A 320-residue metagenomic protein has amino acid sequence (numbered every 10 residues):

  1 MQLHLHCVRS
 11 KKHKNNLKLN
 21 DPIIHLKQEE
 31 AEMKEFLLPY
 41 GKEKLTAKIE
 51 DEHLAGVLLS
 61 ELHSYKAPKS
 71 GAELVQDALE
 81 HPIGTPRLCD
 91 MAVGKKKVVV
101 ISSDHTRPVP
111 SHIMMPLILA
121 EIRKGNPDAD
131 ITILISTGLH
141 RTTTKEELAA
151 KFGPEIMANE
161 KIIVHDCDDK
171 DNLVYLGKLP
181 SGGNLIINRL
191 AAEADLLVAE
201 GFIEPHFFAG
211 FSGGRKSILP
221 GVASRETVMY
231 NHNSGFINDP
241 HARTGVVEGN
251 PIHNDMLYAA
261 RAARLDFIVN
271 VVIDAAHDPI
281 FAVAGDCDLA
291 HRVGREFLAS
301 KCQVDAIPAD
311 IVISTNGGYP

Functional and structural regions predicted by a protein language model:
L5-V8, K14, D21: Short hydrophobic alpha-helical segments enriched in small aliphatic residues
M33-D77: N-terminal amphipathic/basic leader segments beginning at the initiator methionine
I83-V99, K124-D128, Q303-I311: Glycine-rich phosphate/diphosphate-binding loops that line cofactor/substrate pockets in enzymes
K97-P108, T132-G138, V312-N316: Short glycine-rich or small-residue beta-strand-to-loop segments that form or flank ligand, phosphate, metal/Fe-S
P108-N126: Histidine-anchored nucleotide/phosphate-binding helix
L117, R123-K124, H291-P320: Hydrophobic alpha/beta core scaffold segments
A129-L179: Acidic low-complexity segments
A158-P308: Conserved, well-structured core segments that form the ligand-binding/active-site neighborhood of functional domains
